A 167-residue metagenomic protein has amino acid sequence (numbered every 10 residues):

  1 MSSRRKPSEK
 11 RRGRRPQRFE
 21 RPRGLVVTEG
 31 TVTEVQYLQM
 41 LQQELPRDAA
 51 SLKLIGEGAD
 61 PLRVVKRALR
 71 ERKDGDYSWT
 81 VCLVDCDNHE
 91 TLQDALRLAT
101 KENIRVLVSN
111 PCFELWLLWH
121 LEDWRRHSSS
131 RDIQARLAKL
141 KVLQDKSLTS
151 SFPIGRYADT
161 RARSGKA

Functional and structural regions predicted by a protein language model:
S2-R4, E9-R23, V35, Q39-I55 (+2 more regions): C-terminal accessory helical subdomains adjacent to catalytic cores in phosphodiester- and nucleotide-handling enzymes
V26-E29: Short hydrophobic beta-strand that contains or immediately precedes a catalytic carboxylate
A59-R67: Short phosphate-binding loop-to-helix
K66-D74: Acidic, metal-coordinating helix/loop segments flanking the phosphotransfer/catalytic sites of two-component signaling
